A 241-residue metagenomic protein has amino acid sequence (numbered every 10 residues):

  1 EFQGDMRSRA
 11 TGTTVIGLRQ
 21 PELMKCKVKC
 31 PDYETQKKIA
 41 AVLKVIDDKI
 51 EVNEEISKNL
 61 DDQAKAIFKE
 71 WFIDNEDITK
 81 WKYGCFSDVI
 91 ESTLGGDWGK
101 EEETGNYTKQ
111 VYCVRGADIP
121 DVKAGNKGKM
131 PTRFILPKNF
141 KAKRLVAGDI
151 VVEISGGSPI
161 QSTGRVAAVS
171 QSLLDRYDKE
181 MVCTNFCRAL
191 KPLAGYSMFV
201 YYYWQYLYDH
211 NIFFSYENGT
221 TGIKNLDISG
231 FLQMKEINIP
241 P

Functional and structural regions predicted by a protein language model:
E1-F2, T11-G12, R19, R115 (+3 more regions): A short beta-sheet element
R9-A10, K82-Y83, G99-T108, K127-K129 (+1 more regions): Short coil/turn segments at secondary-structure boundaries
G12-A40, K179-C187, F213-P240: A short glycine-rich beta-alpha junction/loop motif
K25, K29-W98, N238-P241: Non-catalytic DNA-recognition/assembly elements of restriction-modification systems
E34, K38, E55, N59-D62 (+7 more regions): Generic recognition of stable, solvent-exposed alpha-helical segments in well-folded globular domains
S87-E103, A117-E153, G157, Q171: Sequence-specific dsDNA recognition surfaces
K109, D118, K138-N139, R188 (+1 more regions): Charge-rich amphipathic alpha-helical interaction elements
